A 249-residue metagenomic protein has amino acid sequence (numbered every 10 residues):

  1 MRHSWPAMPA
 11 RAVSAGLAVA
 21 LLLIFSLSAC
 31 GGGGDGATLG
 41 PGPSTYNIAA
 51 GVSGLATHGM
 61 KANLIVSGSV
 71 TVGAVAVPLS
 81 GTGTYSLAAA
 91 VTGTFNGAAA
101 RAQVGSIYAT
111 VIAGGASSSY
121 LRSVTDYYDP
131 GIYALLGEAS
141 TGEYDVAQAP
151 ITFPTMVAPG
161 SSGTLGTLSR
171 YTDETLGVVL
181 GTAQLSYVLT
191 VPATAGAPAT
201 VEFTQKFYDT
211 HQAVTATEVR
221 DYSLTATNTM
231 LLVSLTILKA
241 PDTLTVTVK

Functional and structural regions predicted by a protein language model:
R2-W5, L22-A50: Bacterial Sec-dependent N-terminal signal peptides
H3-L17: Bacterial N-terminal signal peptides that target proteins for export
A37-A139, T152-S162, L189-A193, T247-K249: Mature soluble binding/inhibitory domains
A76-T84, S117-S118, V146, V178-S186 (+1 more regions): Amphipathic hydrophobic-ligand
R101-G114, T200-V214: Short solvent-exposed strand/turn elements
S140-A213: Short helix-loop boundary/capping segments
E218-A226: Accessory, usually C-terminal, subdomains that scaffold auxiliary metal cofactors
M230-A240: Short, exposed beta-strand-loop hairpins at the edges of beta-sheets in extracellular/periplasmic proteins
